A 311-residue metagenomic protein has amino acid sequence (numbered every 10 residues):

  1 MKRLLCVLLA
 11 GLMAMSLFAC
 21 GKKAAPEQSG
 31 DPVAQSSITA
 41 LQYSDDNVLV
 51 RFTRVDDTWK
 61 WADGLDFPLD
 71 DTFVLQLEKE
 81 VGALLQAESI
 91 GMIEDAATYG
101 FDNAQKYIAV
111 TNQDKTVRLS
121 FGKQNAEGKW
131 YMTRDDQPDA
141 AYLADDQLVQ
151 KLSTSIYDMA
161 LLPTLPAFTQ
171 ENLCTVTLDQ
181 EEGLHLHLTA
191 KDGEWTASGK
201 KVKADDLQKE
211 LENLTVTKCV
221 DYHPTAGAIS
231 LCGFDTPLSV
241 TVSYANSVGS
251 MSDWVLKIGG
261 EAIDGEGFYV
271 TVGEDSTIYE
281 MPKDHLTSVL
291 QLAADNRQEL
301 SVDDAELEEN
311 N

Functional and structural regions predicted by a protein language model:
M1-G11: Positively charged n-region of N-terminal signal peptides that target proteins for export
S16-A19: C-terminal motif of bacterial Sec signal peptides marking the signal peptidase cleavage site
G21-N311: A short-motif feature that recognizes glycine-rich, charge-decorated loops that bind or process nucleotide phosphates
